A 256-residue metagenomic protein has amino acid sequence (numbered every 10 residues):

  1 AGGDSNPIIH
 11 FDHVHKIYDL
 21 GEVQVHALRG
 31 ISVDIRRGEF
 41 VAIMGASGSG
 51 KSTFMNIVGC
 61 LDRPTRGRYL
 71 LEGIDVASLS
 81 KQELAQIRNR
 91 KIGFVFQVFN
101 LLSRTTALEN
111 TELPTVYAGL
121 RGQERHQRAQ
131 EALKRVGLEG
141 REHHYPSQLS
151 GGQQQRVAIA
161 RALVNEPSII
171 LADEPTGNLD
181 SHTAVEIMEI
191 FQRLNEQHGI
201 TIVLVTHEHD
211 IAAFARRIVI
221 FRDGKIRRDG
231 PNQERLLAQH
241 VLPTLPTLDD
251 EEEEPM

Functional and structural regions predicted by a protein language model:
A1-G3: Pre-NBD coupling/linker segments of ABC/ABC-like ATPases
P7-F221, I226: ABC family nucleotide-binding domain
K225-E253: Conserved beta-strand-loop-alpha-helix hinge in the C-terminal portion of ABC ATPase nucleotide-binding domains
